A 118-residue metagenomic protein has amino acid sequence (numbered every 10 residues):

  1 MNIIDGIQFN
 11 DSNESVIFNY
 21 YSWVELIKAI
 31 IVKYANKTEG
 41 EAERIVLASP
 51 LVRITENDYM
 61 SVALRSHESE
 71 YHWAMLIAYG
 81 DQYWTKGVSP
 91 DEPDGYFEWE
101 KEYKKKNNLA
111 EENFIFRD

Functional and structural regions predicted by a protein language model:
M1-D118: C-terminal alpha-helical interaction appendages
